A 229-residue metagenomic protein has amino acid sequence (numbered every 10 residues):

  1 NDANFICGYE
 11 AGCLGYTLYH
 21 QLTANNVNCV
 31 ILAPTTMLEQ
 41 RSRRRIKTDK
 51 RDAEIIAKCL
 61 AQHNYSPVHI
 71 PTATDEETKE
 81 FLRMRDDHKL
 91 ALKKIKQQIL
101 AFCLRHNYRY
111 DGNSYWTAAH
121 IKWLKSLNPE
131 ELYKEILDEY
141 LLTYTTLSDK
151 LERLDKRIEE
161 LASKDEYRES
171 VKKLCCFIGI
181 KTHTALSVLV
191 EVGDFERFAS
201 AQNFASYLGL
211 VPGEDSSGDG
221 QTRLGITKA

Functional and structural regions predicted by a protein language model:
N1-A229: A detector of single, family-specific signature residues that are central to catalytic or substrate-handling motifs
